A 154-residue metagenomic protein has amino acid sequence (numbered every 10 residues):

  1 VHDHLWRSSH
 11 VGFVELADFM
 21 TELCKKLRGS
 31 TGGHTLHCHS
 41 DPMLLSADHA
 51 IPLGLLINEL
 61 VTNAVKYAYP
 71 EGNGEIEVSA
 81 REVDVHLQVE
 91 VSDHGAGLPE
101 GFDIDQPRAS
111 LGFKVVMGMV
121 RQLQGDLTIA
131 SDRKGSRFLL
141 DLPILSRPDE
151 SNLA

Functional and structural regions predicted by a protein language model:
H4, H10-G29, R81: Short beta-to-alpha transition helix within the HATPase_c
R28-E75: Conserved short strand/loop->alpha-helix "switch" segment adjacent to the catalytic nucleotide/phosphoryl-transfer site
N73-V85: Short beta-strand/loop element within the Bergerat-fold HATPase_c
E75, G97, D132-L139: Glycine-rich nucleotide-binding loop
L87-F113: Glycine-rich/acidic phosphate-handling loop/turn and adjacent ATP-lid/helix of nucleotide-binding kinase/ATPase domains
V120-R121: Detector for a conserved hydrophobic position within an alpha-helical segment of the HATPase_c
Q124-D132: Glycine-rich ATP-binding loops of the HATPase_c
G135-A154: C-terminal end segment of the histidine kinase catalytic
